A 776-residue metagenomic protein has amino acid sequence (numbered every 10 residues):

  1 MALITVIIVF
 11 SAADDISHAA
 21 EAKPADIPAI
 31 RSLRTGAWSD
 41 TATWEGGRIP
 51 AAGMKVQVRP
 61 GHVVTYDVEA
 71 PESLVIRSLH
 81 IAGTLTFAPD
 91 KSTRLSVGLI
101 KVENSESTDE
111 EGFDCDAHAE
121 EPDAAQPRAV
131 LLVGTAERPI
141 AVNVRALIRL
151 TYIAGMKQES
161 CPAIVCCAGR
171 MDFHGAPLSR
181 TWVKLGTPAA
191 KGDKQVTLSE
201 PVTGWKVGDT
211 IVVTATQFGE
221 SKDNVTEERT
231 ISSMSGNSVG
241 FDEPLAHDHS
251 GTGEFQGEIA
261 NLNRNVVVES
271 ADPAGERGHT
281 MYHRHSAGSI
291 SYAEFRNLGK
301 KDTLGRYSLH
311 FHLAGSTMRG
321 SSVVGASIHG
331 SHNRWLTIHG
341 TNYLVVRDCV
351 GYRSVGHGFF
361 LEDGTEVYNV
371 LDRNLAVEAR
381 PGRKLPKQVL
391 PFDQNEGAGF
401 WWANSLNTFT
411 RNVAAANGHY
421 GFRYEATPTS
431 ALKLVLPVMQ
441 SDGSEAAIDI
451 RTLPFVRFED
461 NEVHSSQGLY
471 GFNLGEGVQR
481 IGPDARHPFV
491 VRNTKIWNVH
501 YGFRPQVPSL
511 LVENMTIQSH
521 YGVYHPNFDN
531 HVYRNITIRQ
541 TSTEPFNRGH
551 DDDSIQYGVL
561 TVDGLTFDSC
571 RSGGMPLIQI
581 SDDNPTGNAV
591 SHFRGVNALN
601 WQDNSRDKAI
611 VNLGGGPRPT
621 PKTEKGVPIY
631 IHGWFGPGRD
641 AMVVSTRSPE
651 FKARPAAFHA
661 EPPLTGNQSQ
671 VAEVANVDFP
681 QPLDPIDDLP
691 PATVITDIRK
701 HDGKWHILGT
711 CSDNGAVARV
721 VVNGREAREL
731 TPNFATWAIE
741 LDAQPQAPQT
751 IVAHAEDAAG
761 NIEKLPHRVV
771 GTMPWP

Functional and structural regions predicted by a protein language model:
A2-V9: Bacterial N-terminal signal peptides
I16-G155, G169-A176, R180-G186, A190 (+12 more regions): Extracellular beta-sheet-rich ligand-binding/adhesion modules
W44, R264, G288-N297, R319-H332 (+11 more regions): Right-handed parallel beta-helix
G53-K184, T203-R229, S233, S238-Y282 (+7 more regions): Extracellular beta-helix/beta-solenoid repeat scaffolds
G98-L132, A136-C161, L178-S179, V183-K184 (+9 more regions): Acidic/polar low-complexity surface segments
T197-S199, T214, H706-S712: Short edge beta-strand/loop segments characteristic of extracellular beta-sandwich folds
F528, N535-L683: C-terminal accessory/interaction regions of large nucleic acid-associated machines
I686-P690, I698-K700, K704-H706, S712-W775: Long, low-complexity serine/threonine/glycine- and acidic-rich segments characteristic of extracellular
